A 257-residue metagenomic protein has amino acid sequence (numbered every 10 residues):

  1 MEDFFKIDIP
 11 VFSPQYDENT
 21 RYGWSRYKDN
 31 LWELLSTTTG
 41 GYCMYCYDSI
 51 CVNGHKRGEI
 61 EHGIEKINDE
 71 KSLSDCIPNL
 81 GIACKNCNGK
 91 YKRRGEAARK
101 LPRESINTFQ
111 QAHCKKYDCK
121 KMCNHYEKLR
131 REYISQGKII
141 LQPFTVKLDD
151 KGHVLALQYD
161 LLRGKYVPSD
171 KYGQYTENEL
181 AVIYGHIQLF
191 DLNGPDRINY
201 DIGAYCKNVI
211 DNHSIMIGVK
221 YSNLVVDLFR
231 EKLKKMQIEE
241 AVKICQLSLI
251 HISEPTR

Functional and structural regions predicted by a protein language model:
E2-Y45, I67-P78, A112: Short, charged surface segments at domain edges that flank catalytic/cofactor-binding sites
C43-C46, C84-C87: Short cysteine-rich clusters marking metal-coordination/redox-active sites
D48-I82, Y91-K116: Histidine-centered nuclease catalytic patch
G81, I140, A156, I250-H251: Ordered hydrophobic segments in well-structured contexts
A98-Q110, M122, Y126-L129, F229 (+2 more regions): Extended hydrophobic/Leu-rich segments
Q110-N178, G185-I187: Long, low-complexity, intrinsically disordered segments enriched in glycines and aromatic residues
Q158-L249, S253: C-terminal, charged low-complexity interaction regions
T256: Ser/Thr-centric signal marking residues that sit in or immediately flank functional binding/regulatory motifs
